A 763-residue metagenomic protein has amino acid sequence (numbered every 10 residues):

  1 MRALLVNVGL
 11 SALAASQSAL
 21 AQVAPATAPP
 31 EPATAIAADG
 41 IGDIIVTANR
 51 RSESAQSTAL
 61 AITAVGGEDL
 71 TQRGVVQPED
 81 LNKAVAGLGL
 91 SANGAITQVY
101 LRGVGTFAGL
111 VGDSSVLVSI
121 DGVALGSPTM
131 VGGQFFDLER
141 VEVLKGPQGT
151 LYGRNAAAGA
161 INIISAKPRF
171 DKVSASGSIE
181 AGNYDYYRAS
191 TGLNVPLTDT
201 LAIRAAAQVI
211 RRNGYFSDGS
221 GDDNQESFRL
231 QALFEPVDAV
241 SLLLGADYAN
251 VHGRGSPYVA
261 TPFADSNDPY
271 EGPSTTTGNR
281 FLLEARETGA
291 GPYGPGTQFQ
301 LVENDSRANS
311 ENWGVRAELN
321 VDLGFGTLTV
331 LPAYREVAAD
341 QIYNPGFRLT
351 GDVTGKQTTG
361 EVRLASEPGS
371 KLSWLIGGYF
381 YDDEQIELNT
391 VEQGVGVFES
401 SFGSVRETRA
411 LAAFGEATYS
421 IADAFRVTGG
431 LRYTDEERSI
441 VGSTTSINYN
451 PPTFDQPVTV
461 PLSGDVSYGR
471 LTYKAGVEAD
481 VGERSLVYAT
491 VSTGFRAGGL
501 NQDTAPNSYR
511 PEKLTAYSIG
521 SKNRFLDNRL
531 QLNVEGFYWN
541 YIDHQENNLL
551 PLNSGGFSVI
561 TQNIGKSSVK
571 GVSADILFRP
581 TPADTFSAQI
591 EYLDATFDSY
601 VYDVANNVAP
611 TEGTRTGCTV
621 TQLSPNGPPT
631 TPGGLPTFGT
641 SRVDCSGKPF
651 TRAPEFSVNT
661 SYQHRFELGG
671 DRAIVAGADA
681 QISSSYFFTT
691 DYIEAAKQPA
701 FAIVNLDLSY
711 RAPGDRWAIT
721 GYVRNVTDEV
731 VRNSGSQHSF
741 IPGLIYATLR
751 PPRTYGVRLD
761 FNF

Functional and structural regions predicted by a protein language model:
M1-V76, D80-A84, D238-A239, V315 (+2 more regions): N-terminal Sec signal peptide and the immediately downstream disordered periplasmic leader that contains the TonB box
D39-K172, I519: Acidic, small-polar-rich N-terminal luminal/periplasmic segments of exported/outer-membrane proteins
S114-S115, S127, F136-E139, K145 (+7 more regions): Outer-membrane beta-barrel translocator/receptor signature
N162, D171-K172, S178-E180, G192-E284 (+5 more regions): Periplasmic-side early beta-strands and strand-to-turn transitions of outer-membrane beta-barrels
L233-V237, L364-E367, S373, Y379-Y381 (+1 more regions): Structural signature of Gram-negative outer-membrane beta-barrels, strongest in the C-terminal barrel of TonB-dependent
E318, D322-D340, D480-G494, R510-D603: Membrane-embedded beta-barrel scaffold of Gram-negative outer-membrane proteins
V427, Y538-N540, Q562-T690, D760-N762: Gram-negative outer-membrane beta-barrel transporters
N540, F586, Q681-T689, Y710-F763: C-terminal beta-signal and adjacent terminal beta-strands/loops of Gram-negative outer-membrane beta-barrel proteins
